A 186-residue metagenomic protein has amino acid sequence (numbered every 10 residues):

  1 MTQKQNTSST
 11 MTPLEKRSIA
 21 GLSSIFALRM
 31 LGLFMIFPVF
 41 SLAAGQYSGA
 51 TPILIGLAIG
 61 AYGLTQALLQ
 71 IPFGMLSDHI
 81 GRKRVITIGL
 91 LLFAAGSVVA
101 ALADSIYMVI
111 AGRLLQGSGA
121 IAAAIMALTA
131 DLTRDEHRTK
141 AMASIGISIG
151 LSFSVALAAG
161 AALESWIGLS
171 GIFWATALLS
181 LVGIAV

Functional and structural regions predicted by a protein language model:
E15-I59, G63: Helix-loop boundary and gating motifs at the non-cytosolic
A27, G96, Y107-A120: Hydrophobic core of transmembrane alpha-helices in multi-pass small-molecule transporters, especially MFS/SLC-type
A44-G45, L76-S77, A162-I167: Interfacial helix-cap and linker-helix signal at transmembrane-aqueous boundaries of multi-pass secondary transporters
G63-I71, F153-S154: Residue-level signature of mid-helix packing/kink "hotspots" within the transmembrane helices of 12-pass Major
L68-D104: Conserved MFS/SLC helix-loop-helix module at the cytosolic interface between two early adjacent transmembrane helices
L92-S97, Q116, L179-G183: MFS 12-TM fold signature
G112-I149: Cytoplasmic helix-loop-helix junction between adjacent transmembrane helices in 12-TM secondary transporters
I145-V186: Helix-loop-helix hairpin linking two adjacent transmembrane segments in secondary transporters
